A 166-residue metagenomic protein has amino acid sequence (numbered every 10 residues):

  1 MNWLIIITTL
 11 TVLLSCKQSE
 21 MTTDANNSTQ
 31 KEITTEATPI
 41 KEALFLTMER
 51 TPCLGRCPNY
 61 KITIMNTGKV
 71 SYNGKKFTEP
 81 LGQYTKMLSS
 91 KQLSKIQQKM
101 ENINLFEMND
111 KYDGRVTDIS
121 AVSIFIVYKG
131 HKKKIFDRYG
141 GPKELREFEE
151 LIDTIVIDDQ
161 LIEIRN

Functional and structural regions predicted by a protein language model:
M1-L14: Sec-dependent bacterial lipoprotein signal peptides
W3, K17-L54, F106-N166: Short, well-ordered, aromatic-rich surface patches in folded extracellular/luminal domains
C57: An acidic/histidine-cluster motif and surrounding catalytic segment that typifies divalent-metal-assisted enzyme active
Y60-I62, Y84, V122-I124: Residue-level detector of beta-strand structural context in well-folded domains
I62-Y72, D118-S120: A short, structured beta-strand/loop element
T63, Q83-L88, H131-G140: Short amphipathic beta-strand/extended segments with alternating polar/hydrophobic composition
N66-T67, M87-K95, I126-K132: A short, structured loop/turn motif at beta-sheet edges
Y72-F106: A short-motif feature that recognizes glycine-rich, charge-decorated loops that bind or process nucleotide phosphates
